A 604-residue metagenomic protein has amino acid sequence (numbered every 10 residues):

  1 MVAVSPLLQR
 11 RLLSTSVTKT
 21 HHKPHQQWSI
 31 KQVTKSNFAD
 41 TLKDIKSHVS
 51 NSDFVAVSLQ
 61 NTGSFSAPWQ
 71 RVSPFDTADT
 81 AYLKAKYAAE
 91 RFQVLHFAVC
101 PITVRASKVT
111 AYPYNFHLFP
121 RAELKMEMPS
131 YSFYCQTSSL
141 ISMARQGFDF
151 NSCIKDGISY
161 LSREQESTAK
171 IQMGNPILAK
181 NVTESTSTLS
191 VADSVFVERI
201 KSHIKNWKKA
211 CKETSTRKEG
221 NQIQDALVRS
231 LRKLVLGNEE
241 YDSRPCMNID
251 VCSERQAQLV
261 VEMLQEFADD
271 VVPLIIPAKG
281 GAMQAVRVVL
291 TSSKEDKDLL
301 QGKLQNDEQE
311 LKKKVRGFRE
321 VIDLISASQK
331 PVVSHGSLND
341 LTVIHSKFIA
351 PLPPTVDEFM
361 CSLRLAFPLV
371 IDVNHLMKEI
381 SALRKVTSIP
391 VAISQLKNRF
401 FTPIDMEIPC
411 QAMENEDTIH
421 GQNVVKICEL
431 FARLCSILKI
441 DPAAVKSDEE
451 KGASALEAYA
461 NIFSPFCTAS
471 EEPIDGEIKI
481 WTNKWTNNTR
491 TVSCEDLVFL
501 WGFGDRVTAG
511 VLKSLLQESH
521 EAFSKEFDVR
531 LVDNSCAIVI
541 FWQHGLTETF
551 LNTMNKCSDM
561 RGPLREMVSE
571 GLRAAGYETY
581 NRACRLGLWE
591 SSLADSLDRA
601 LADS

Functional and structural regions predicted by a protein language model:
M1-H25: N-terminal mitochondrial targeting presequence
V2-Q9, D40, A56, S64 (+2 more regions): Non-catalytic nucleic-acid-binding interfaces of large nucleic-acid enzymes and RNP effectors
V2-V4, A67-A78, R91-L456, T508 (+1 more regions): Metal-dependent phosphoesterase core characteristic of DEDDh/y 3'-5' exonuclease domains
S16-S132, A537: General structural concept
A453-E518, H544-G545, L551-S604: Long, intrinsically disordered low-complexity tracts in eukaryotic nuclear proteins
S524-S535: RNA-recognition motif
C536-A537, L546: Conserved tryptophan-centered aromatic signature that marks the ligand-binding surface of SH3 and related Trp-rich
I540-W542: Structured C-terminal cores of nucleic-acid metabolism proteins
